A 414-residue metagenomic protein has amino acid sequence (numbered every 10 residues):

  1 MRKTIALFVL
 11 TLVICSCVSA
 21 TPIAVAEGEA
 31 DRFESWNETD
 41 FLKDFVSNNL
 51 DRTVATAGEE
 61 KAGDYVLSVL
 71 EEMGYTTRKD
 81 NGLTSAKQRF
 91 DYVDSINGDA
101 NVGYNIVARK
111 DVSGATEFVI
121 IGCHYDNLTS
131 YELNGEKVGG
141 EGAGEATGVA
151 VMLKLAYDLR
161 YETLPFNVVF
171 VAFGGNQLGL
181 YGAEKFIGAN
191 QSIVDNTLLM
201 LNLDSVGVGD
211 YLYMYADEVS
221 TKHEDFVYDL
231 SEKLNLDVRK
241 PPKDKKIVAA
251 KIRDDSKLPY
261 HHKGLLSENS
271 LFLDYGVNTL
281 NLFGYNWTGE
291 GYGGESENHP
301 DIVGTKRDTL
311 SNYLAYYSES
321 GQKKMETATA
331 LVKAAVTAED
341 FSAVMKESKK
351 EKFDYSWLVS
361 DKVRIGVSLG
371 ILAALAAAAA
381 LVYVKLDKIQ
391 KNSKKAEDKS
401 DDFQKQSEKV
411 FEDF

Functional and structural regions predicted by a protein language model:
C17-G28, V382-L386: Sec-dependent signal peptide cleavage junction
G28-F33, V46-E60, D91-N97, L133-E145 (+6 more regions): Second-shell loop/turn segments in exported
K43-D111: A non-catalytic alpha/beta surface segment that caps or lines the substrate-entry region of metallo-dependent hydrolase
L70, A108, I120-G122, D126-L180: Alpha-helical metal-binding/catalytic segments enriched in His/Glu/Asp
G175-T279: Metal-dependent peptidase/peptidase-like ectodomains
N202, V208-Y215, P259-W357: Active-site-adjacent mobile loop/cap segments within catalytic or ligand-binding domains
S348-L372: Juxtamembrane/start-of-transmembrane alpha-helix segments at the extracytoplasmic/lumenal side of membrane anchors
K388-F414: Cytoplasmic C-terminal tails of single-pass
